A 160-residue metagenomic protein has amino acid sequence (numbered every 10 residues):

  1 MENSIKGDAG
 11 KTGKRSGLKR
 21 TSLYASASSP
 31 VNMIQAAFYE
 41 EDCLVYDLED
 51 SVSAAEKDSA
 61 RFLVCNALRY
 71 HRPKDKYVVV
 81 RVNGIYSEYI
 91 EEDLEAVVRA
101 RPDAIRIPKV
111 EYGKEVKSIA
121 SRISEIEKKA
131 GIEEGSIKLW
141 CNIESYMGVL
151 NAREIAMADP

Functional and structural regions predicted by a protein language model:
E2-P160: Conserved alpha/beta-domain cores
